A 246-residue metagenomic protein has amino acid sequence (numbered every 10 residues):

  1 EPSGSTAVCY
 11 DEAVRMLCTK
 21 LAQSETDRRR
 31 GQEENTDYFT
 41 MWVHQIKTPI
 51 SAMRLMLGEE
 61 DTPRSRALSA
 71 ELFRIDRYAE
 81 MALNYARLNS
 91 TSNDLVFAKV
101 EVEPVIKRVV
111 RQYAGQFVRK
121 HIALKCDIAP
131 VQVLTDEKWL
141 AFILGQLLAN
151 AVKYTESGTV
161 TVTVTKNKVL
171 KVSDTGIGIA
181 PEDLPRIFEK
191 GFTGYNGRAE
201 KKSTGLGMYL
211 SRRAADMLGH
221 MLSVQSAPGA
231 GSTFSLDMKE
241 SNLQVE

Functional and structural regions predicted by a protein language model:
T91-L95, I128, Q132-T135: Conserved micro-motifs of the catalytic ATP-binding
A151-V152: Short helix-loop "hinge" at the ATP-lid/N-box region of the Bergerat-fold HATPase_c
T159-V169: Short beta-strand/loop element within the Bergerat-fold HATPase_c
D174: Acidic ATP/Mg2+-coordinating residue in the GHKL
I179-F192: Short conserved segment of the HATPase_c
A230-F234: Glycine-rich GHKL/ HATPase_c ATP-binding element in histidine kinases
